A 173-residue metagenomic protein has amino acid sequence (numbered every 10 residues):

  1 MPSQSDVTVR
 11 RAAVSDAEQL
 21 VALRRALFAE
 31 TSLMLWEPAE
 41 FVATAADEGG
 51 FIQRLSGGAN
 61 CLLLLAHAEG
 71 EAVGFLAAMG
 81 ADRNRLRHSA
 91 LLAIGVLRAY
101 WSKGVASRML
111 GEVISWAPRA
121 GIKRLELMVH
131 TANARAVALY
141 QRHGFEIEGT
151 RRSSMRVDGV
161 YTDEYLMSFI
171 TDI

Functional and structural regions predicted by a protein language model:
P2-S3, V160-I173: Terminal substrate-recognition subdomain of acyl/acetyltransferases
T8-A22: A short beta-loop-alpha structural element at the N-terminal edge of CoA-dependent acyl/N-acetyltransferase catalytic
V14, F28-M34, A39-A99, L110-E112 (+2 more regions): Acetyl-CoA-dependent GNAT
L65, A77, L91-G95, G104 (+3 more regions): Conserved beta-strand segments that form the floor/walls of ligand-binding pockets within enzyme and binding domains
L86, R124-H130, Q141, E146-T162: Conserved catalytic-core motifs of GNAT/GCN5-like acyltransferases
L97, W101, W116, L127-V137 (+1 more regions): Conserved beta-strand-loop-alpha-helix junction that forms the acyl-donor binding cleft
